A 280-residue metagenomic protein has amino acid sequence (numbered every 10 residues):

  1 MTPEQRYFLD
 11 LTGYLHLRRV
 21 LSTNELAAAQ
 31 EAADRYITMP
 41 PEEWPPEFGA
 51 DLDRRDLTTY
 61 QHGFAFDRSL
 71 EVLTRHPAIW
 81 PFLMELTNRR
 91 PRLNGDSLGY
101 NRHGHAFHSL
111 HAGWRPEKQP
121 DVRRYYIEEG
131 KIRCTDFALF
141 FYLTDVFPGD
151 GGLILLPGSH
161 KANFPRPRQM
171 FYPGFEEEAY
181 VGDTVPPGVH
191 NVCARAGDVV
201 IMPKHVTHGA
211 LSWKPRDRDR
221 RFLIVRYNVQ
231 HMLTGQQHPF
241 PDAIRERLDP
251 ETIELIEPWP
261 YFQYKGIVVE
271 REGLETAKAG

Functional and structural regions predicted by a protein language model:
M1-T12, R18-E129: Non-heme Fe(II)-dependent double-stranded beta-helix
S22-T23, L98-N101, H105, D145-P148 (+3 more regions): Short, solvent-exposed loop/turn segments at secondary-structure junctions
E43, Q169-F171, V199-I201, H205-G280: Non-heme Fe(II)/2-oxoglutarate
L57, A112-R124, Y172-G188, D217-D219 (+1 more regions): Short, surface-exposed loop/helix-turn segments at secondary-structure junctions that function as lids/hinges flanking
F66-V72, Y126-I127, Y180-H190, G209-S212: Active-site rim elements
D96-L98, L139-F141, L223-Y227: A structural signal for short, well-ordered beta-strand segments
H105-A112, Q119-V122, G149-G158, F164-R168 (+1 more regions): A short secondary-structure junction signal
I132-D136, V146-T207: Double-stranded beta-helix
